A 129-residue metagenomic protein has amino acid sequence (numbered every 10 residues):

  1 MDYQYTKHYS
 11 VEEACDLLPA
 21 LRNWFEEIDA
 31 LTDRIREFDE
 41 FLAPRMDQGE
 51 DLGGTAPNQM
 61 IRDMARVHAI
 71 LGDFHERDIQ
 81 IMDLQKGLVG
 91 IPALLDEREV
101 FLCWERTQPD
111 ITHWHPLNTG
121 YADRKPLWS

Functional and structural regions predicted by a protein language model:
M1-A43: Long, hydrophobic N-terminal alpha-helical segment
K7-H8, H68, D96: A generic "functional-site adjacency" signal
K7-S10, L17, W24, G49 (+2 more regions): Amphipathic alpha-helical coiled-coil segments and their boundaries
R22, E26-D29, I61, A65-H68 (+1 more regions): Generic structural signal for well-ordered, non-transmembrane alpha-helical segments in soluble/cytosolic regions
N23-I28, I35, L42, G49 (+5 more regions): General "foldedness" signal
E37, F41-P44, Q48-D51, E76 (+1 more regions): Heptad-repeat coiled-coil alpha-helices
Q48-D51, N58-A69, E99-E105: Short, charged low-complexity intrinsically disordered segments located at boundaries of structured domains
G72, E76-S129: Glycine-rich, aromatic-bearing surface loops/beta-hairpins
